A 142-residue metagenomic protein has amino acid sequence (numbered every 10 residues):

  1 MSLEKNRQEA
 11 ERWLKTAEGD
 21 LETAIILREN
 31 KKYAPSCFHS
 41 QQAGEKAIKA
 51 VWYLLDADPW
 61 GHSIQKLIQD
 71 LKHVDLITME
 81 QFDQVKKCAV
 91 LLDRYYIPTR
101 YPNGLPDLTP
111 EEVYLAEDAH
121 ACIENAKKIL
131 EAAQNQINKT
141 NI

Functional and structural regions predicted by a protein language model:
M1-I142: Terminal alpha-helical segments
